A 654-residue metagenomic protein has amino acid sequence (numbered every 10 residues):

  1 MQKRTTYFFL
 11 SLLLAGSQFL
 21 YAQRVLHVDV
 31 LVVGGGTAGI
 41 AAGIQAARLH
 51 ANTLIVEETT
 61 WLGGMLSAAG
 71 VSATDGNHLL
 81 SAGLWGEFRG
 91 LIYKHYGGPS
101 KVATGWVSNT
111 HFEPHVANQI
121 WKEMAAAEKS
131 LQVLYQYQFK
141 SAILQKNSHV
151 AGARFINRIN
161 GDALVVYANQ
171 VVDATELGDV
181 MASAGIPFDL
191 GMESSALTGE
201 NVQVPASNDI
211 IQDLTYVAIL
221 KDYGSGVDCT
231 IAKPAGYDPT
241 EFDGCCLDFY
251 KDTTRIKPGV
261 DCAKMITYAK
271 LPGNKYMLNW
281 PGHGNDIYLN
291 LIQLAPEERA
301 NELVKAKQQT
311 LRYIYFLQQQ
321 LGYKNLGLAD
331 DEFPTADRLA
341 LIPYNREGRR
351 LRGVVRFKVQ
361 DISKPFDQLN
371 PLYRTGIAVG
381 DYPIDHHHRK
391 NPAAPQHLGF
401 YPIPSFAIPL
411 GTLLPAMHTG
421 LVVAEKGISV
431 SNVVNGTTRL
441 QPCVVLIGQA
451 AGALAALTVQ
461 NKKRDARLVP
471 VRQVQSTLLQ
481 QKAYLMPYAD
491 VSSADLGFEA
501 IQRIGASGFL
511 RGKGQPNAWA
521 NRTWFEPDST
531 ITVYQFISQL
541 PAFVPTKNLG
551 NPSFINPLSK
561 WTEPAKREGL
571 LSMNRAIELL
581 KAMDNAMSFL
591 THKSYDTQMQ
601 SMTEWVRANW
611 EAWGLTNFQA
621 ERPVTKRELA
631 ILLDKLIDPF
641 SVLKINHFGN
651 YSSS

Functional and structural regions predicted by a protein language model:
M1-T6: Positively charged n-region of N-terminal signal peptides that target proteins for export
Y7-S17: Bacterial N-terminal signal peptides
L20-A22: Boundary at the C-terminal end of the N-terminal hydrophobic targeting segment
R24-G36: Beta1/beta-strand and adjacent pyrophosphate-binding region of the FAD-binding site in flavoprotein oxidoreductases
G39: N-terminal Rossmann-fold NAD(P) dinucleotide-binding loop
Q45, A51-N52, E57-S148, D189 (+1 more regions): Conserved N-terminal/central alpha/beta ligand/cofactor-binding core
G152, I159-Q170, A174-T477, N650-Y651: Flavin (FAD/FMN)-binding glycine-rich loop and adjacent Rossmann-like elements that form
A416, Q473-S654: N-terminal propeptides
